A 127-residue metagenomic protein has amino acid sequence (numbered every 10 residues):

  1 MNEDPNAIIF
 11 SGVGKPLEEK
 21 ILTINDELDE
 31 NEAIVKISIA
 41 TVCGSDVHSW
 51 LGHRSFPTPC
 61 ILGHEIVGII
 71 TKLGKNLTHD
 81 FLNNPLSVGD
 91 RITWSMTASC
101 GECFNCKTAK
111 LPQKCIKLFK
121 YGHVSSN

Functional and structural regions predicted by a protein language model:
N2-I8: Short structural boundary motif marking the start of a folded domain
I9-L17: Extracellular beta-rich ligand/substrate-recognition surface
N25-A40, H53-K107: Glycine-rich beta-strand-centered segment in the early N-terminal region that forms part of a ligand/cofactor-binding
S45-S49: Cytochrome P450 core scaffold surrounding the K-helix E-X-X-R motif and the conserved "meander" helix-loop region
D80, C100-N127: NAD(P)H dinucleotide-binding glycine-rich loop of Rossmann-like/cofactor-binding domains, especially the beta1-alpha1
